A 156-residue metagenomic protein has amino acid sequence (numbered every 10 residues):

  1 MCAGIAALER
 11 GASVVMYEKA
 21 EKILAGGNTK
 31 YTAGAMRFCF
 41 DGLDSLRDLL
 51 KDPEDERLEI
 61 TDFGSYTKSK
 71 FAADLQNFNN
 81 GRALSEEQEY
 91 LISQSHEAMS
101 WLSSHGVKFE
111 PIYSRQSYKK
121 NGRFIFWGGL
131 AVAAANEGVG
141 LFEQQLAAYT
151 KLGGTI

Functional and structural regions predicted by a protein language model:
C2-A3, K22: Conserved Rossmann-like nucleotide-cofactor binding loop
G4, L8: Gly/Ala-rich phosphate-binding loop of Rossmann-like dinucleotide-binding domains, activating on the conserved
E9-T32: Glycine-rich FAD pyrophosphate-binding loop
R10-S13, A33-A35, E97, L152-T155: Loop/turn elements at helix/coil->beta-strand transitions in domains of secreted/extracellular proteins
A25-T29, G42, S114: Short, solvent-exposed loop/turn and secondary-structure capping segments
K30-S69: N-terminal glycine-rich dinucleotide-binding loop that anchors FAD/FMN and/or NAD(P) in oxidoreductases
E56-D62, D74-Y90, L130-V132: Second-shell loop/turn segments in exported
L84-I156: Conserved redox-cofactor binding core of oxidoreductases
